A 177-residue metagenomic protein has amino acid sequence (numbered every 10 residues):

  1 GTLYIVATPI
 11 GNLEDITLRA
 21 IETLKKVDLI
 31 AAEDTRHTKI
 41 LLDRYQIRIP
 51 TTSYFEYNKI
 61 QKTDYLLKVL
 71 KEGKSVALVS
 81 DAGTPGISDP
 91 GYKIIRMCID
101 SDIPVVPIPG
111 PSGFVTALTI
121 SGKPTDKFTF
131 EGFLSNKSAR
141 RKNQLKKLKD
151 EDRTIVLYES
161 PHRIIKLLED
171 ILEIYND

Functional and structural regions predicted by a protein language model:
G1, S112-D177: Beta-strand/loop-alpha-helix module characteristic of Rossmann-like adenine-cofactor folds
G1-L3, E72-A77, R153-T154: Loop/turn-to-beta-strand initiation segments
G1-Y57: Glycine-rich, flexible N-terminal cofactor/catalytic loop recognition
I10-L13, D81-P85, P161-R163: Short glycine-rich anion-binding loops that position phosphate/pyrophosphate groups of nucleotides and phosphorylated
L24-I30, I103-V106, R153-I155: Short active-site oxyanion
T52-Q61, F133-S138: Conserved helicase motor
E72-E131: Short glycine-cluster motifs
